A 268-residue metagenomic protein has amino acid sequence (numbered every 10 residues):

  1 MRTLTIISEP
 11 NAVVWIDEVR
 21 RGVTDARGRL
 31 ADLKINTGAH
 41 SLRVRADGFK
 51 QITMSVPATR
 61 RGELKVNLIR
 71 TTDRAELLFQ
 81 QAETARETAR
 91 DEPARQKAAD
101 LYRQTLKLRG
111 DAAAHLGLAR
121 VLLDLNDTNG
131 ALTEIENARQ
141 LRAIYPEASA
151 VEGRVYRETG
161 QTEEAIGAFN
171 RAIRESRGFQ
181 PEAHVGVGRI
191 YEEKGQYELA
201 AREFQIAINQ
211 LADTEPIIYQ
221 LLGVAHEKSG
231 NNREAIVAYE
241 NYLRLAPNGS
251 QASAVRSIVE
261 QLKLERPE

Functional and structural regions predicted by a protein language model:
M1-A113, G117: Short loop/turn and low-complexity linker motifs enriched in small/turn-promoting residues
E76, A113, E147, P181-E182 (+2 more regions): Start-of-helix register in tetratricopeptide repeats
E87, D124-L125, E158-T159, E193-K194 (+2 more regions): Register position in tetratricopeptide repeats
K107-L108, L141, E175-S176, Q210-L211 (+1 more regions): Structural marker of alpha-solenoid helical repeat scaffolds
G117, V151, V185-G186, Q220-L221 (+1 more regions): Canonical tetratricopeptide repeat
